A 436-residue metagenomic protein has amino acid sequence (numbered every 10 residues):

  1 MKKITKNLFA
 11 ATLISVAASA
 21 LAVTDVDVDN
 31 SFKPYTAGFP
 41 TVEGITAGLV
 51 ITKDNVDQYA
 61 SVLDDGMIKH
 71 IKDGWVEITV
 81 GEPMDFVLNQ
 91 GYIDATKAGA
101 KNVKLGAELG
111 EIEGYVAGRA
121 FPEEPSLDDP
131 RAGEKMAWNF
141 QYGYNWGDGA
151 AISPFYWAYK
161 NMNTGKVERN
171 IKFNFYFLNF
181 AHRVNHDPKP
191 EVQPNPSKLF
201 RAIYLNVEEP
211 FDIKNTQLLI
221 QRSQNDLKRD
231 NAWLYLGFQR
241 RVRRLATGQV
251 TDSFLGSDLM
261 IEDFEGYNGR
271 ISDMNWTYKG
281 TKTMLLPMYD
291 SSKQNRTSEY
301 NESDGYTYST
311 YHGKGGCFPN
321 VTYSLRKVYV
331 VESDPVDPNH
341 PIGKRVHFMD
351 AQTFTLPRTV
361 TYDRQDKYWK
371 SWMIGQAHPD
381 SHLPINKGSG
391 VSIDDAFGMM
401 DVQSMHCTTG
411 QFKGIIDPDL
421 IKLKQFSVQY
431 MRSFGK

Functional and structural regions predicted by a protein language model:
M1-L21: Gram-negative bacterial Sec-dependent N-terminal signal peptides
V23-D230, L236: Solvent-exposed N-terminal domain segments of exported/luminal and surface proteins
V23-E124, Q239, V250-F318, L325-K327 (+1 more regions): Non-transmembrane domains of secretory- and envelope-associated proteins
N163-G165, N170-P196, F200, L205-E209 (+2 more regions): Extended beta-strand-rich segments in extracellular/periplasmic secretory proteins, especially within noncatalytic
K214-T216, K228-R229, H340-R345, P357 (+2 more regions): Short, surface-exposed coil-to-beta transition loops
Q221-D226, K344-R358: A short, surface-exposed beta-strand/turn
